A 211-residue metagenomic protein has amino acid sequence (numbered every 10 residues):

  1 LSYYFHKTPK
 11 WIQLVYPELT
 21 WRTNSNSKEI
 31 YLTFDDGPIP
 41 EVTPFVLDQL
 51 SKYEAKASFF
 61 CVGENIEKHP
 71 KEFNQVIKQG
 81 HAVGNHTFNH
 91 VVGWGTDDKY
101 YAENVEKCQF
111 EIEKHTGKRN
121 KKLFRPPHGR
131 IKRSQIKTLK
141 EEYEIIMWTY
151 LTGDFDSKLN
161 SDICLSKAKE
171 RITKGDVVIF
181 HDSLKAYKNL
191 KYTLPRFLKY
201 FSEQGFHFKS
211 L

Functional and structural regions predicted by a protein language model:
Y3-W94, Y100, K107, E111 (+1 more regions): Active-site beta->alpha N-cap acidic-glycine motif
V15-S27, K52-Y53, K188-L211: C-terminal domain-boundary segment and adjacent tail
L47-K56, A82, D98-R130, S166-H181 (+1 more regions): CE4/NodB-like, metal-dependent polysaccharide N-deacetylase domain that modifies extracellular/periplasmic N-acetylated
C61-I66, N89-V92, R130, L151-D154 (+1 more regions): Short histidine/acidic/glycine/proline-rich micro-motifs that form metal- and phosphate-coordinating active-site loops
H69, G93-T96, F155-D162: Short, charged, surface-exposed secondary-structure boundary motifs
N74, D98-E106, N160-L165, K191-P195: Charged helix-capping and loop-helix junction motifs
Q135-R171, G205-L211: His/Asp/Glu-enriched short active-site or ligand-binding loop at hydrolase and phosphoryl-transfer sites
